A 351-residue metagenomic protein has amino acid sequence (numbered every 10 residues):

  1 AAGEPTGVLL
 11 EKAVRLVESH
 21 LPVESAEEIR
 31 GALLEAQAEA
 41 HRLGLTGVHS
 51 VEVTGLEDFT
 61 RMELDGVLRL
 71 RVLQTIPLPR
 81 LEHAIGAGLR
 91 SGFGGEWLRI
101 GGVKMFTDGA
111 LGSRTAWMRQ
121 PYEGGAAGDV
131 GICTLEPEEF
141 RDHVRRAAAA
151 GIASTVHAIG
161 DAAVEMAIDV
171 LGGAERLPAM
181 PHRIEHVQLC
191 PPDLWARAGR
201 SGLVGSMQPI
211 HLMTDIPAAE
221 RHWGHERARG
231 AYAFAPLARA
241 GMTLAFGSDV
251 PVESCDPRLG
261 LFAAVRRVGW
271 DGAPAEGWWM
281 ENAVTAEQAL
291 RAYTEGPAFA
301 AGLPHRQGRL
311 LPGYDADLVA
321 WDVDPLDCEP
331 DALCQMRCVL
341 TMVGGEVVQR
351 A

Functional and structural regions predicted by a protein language model:
A1-G86, G101, M105, A110-A163 (+5 more regions): Divalent metal-binding segments
R61, H83-A87, L111-M118, A167 (+3 more regions): Short acidic, glycine/serine/threonine-rich loops at helix termini
E63-G66, G88-L98, L177, A198-G202: Acidic (Asp/Glu)-rich catalytic clusters
V144-T155, A162-H182, H186-V187, P192-A196 (+2 more regions): His/Asp/Glu-enriched, well-ordered alpha-helical/loop segment that forms or immediately abuts the divalent-metal
P325-A332: Short, Lys/Arg- and Gly-enriched loop/turn segments at beta-strand edges
